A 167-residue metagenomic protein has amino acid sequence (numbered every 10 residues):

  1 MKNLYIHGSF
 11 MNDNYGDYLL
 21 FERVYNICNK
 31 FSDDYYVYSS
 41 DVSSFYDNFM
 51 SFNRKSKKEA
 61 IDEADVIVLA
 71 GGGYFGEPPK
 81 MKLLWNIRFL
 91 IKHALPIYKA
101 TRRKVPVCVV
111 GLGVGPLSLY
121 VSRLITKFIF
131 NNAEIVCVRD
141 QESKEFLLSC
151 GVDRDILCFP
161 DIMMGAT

Functional and structural regions predicted by a protein language model:
M1-L119, F128, F159, M163-T167: Aromatic- and Gly/Pro-rich donor/ligand-binding loops that form nucleotide- or phosphate-bearing donor binding pockets
L119-T167: A nucleotide-sugar donor-handling region in carbohydrate enzymes
